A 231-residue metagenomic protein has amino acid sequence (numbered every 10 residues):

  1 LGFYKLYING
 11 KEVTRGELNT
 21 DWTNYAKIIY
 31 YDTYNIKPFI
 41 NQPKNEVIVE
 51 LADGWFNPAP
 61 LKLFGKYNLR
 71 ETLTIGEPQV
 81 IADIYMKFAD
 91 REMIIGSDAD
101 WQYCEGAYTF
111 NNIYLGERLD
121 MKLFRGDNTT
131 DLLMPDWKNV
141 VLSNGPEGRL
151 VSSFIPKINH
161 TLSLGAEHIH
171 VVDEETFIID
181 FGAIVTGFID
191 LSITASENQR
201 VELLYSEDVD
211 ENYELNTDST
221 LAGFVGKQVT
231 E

Functional and structural regions predicted by a protein language model:
L1-E231: Extracellular/oxidizing-compartment recognition motifs
